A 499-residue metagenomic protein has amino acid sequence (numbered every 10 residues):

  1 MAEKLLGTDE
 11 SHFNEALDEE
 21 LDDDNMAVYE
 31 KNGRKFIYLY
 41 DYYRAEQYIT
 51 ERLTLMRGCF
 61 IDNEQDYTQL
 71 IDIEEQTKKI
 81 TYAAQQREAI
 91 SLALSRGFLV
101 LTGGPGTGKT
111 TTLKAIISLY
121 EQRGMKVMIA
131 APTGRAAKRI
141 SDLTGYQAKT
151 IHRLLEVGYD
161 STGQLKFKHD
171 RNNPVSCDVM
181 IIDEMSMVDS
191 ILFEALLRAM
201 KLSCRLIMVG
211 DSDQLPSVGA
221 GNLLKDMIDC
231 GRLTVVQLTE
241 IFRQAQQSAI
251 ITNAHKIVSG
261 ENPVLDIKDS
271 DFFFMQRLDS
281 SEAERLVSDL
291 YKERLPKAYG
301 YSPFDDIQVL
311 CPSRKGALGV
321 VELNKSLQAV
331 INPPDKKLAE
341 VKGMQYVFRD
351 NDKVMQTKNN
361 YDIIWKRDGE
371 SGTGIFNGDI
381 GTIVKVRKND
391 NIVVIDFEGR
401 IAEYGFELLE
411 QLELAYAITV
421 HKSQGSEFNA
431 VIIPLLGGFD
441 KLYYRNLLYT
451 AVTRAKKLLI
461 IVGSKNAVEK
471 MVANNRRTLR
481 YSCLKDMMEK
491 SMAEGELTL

Functional and structural regions predicted by a protein language model:
M1-E10, Q76-K79: Short helix-coil junctions and helix-kink-helix linkers
L5-D66: Interdomain "pre-motor" coupling segment immediately N-terminal to P-loop NTPase/helicase cores
Y29, D41, T81-Y82, I90-L92 (+16 more regions): Replace "in large, NTP-powered and nucleic-acid-processing enzymes" with "in large, NTP-powered factors and other
I49, A93, T133, T150 (+8 more regions): Residue-level signature of catalytic and energy-coupling elements of molecular machines, predominantly ATP/GTP-dependent
Q69-G97: Conserved pre-motif I regulatory segment
R87-I90, S95-K268: ASCE P-loop NTPase helicase motor core
S212-T373, V384: Conserved helicase motor core of P-loop NTPases
S259, R367, N377-L499: C-terminal accessory regions
